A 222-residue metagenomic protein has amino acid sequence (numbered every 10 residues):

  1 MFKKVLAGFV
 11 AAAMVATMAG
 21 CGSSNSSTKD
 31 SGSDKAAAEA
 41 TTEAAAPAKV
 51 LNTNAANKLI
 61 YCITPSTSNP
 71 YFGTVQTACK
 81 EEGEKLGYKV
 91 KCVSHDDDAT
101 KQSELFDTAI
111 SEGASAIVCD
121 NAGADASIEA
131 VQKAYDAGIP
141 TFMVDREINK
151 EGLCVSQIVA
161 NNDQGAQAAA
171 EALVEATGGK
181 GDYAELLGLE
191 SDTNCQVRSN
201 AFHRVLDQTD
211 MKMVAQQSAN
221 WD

Functional and structural regions predicted by a protein language model:
F2-K4, G8, M14, M18-D222: A residue-level marker of the well-folded mature domains of exported/periplasmic proteins
